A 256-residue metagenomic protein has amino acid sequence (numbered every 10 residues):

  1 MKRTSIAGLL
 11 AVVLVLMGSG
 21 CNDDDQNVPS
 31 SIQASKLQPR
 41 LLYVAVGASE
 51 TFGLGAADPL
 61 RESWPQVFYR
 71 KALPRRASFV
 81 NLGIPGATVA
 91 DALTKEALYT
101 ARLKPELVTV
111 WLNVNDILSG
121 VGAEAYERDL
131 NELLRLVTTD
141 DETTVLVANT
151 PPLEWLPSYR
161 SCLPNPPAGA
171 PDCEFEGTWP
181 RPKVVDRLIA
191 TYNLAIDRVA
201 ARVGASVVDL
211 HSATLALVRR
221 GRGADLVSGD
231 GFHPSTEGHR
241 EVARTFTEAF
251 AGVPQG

Functional and structural regions predicted by a protein language model:
M1-L9: Bacterial N-terminal signal peptides that target proteins for export
L10-V15: Hydrophobic helical h-region of N-terminal Sec-dependent signal peptides in bacterial secretory/periplasmic proteins
L16-G20: C-terminal motif of bacterial Sec signal peptides marking the signal peptidase cleavage site
N22-P85, K95-K104: Serine-esterase "nucleophile elbow" of acetyl-processing enzymes
F52-A56, A90, I117-V121: A generic structural signal for short coil/turn motifs at secondary-structure boundaries
G83, A87, L112-N113: Cell-envelope and extracellular/periplasmic
T94-Q255: Alpha-helical cap/lid subdomain in secreted, periplasmic, or secretory-pathway luminal O-acyl-processing enzymes
